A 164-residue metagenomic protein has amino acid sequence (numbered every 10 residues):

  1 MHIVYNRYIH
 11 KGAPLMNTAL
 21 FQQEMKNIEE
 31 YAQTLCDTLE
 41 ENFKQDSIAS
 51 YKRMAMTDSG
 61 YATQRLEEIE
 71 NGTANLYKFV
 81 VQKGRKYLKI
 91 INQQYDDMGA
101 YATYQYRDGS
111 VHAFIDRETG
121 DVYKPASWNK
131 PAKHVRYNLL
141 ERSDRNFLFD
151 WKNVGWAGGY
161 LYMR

Functional and structural regions predicted by a protein language model:
H2-M16: Short, Lys/Arg-enriched N-terminal segments with co-localized hydrophobic residues within the first ~10-30 amino acids
K11, K83, M98, D108 (+2 more regions): Feature targets compositionally biased, intrinsically disordered low-complexity regions with long contiguous runs
G12-V80: Negatively charged, low-complexity tracts enriched in Asp/Glu with abundant Ser/Thr
E68-A113: Exposed beta-strand-loop-beta-strand "reactive/processing" segments of non-cytosolic proteins
T119-F149: A short, surface-exposed interaction/processing loop segment used at functional sites
D144-R164: C-terminal partner/receptor-binding element of secreted or periplasmic proteins
